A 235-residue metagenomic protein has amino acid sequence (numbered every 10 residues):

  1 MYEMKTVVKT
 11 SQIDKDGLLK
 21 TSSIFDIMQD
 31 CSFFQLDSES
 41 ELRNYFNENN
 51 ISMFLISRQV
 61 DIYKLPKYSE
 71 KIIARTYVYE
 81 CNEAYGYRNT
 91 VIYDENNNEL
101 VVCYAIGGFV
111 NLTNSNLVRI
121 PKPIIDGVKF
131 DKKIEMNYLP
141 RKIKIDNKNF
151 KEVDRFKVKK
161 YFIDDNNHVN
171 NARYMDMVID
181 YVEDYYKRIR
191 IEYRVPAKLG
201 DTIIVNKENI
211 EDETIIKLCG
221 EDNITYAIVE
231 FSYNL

Functional and structural regions predicted by a protein language model:
M1-L55, V102-Y104, N111-Y186: Hot-dog-fold acyl-thioester-processing enzymes
Y2-M4, F54, Q59-I145, A197-T202 (+1 more regions): HotDog/MaoC-like acyl-thioester-processing domains
V7, Q59, R190: Short aromatic/hydrophobic contact patches that present stacked aromatics for nucleic-acid/ligand binding
K15-L18, K64, E70, D165-N166 (+1 more regions): Short histidine-centered beta-strand/loop micro-motifs that create catalytic or ligand/metal-coordination sites
K148-F150, D154-F231: Acidic/His-leaning functional-site neighborhoods
